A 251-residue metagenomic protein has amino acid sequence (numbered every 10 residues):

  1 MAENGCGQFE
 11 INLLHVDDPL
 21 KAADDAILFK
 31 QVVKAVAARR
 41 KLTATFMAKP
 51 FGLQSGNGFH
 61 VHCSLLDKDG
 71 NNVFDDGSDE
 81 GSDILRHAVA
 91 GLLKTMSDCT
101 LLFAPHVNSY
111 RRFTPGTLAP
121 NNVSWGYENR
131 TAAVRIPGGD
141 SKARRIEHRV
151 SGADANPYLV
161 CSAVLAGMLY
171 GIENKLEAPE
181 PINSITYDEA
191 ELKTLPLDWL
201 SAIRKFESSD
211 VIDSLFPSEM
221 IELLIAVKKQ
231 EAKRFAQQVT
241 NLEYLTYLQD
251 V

Functional and structural regions predicted by a protein language model:
M1-N4, F103-N108, F216-E222: Short coil/turn segments at secondary-structure boundaries
A2-E3, H15, H60-H62: Histidine-centered active-site/metal-ligand motif
E3-I11: Short, conserved phosphate-binding/catalytic loop or strand-edge motifs used in phosphoryl-/nucleotidyl-transfer
C6-G7, L53-Q54, E222-L223: Short secondary-structure capping/turn micro-motifs that flank functional sites
L14-D18, V211: A broad detector of the eukaryotic-type serine/threonine protein kinase catalytic domain
P19-I182, Y187-L192: Active-site capping/gating regions of soluble enzymes
T186-V251: Acidic, glycine-enriched catalytic cores built around paired aspartates
